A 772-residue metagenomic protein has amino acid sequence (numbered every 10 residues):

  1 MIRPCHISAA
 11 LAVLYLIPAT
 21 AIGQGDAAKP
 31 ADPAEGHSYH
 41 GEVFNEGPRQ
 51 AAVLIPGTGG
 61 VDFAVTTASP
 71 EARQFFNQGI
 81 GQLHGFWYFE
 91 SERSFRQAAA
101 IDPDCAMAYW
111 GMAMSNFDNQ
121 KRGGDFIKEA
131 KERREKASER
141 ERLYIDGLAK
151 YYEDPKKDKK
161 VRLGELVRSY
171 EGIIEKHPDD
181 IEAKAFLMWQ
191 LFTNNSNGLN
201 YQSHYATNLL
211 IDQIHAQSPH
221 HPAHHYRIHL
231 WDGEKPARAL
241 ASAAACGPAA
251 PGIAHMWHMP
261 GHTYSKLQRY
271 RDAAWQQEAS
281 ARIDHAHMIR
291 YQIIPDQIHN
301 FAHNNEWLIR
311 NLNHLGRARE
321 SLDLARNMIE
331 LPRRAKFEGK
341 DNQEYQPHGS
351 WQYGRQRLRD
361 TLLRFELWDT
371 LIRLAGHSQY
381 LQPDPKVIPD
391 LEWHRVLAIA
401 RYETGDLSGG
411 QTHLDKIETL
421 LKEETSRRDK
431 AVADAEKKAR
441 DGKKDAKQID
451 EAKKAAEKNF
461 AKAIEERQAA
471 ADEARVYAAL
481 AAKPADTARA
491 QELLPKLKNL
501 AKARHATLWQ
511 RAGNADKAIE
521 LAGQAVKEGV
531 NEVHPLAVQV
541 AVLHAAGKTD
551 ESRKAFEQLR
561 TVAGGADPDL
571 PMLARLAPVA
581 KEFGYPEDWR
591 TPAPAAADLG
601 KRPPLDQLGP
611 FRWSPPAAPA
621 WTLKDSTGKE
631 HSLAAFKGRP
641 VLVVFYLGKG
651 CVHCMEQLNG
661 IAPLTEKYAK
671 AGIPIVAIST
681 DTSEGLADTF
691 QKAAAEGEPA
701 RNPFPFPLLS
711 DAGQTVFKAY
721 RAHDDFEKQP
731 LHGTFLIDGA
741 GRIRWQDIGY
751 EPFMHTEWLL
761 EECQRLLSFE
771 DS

Functional and structural regions predicted by a protein language model:
S8-A19: Bacterial N-terminal signal peptides
G25-R227, P236, A244-P251, L267-H287 (+6 more regions): N-terminal alpha-helical interaction modules that lie
M188-F192, N197, Y201-H204, P222-E234 (+4 more regions): Alpha-helical adaptor scaffolds
G565-A620, A634-K637: N-proximal helix/coil linker or "cap" segments that precede and/or mark the start of modular domains
S632-I661: Short active-site neighborhood of thiol/selenol oxidoreductases, capturing the structured segment around
A634, Y720, W745-D747: Short hydrophobic alpha-helix segments
E656-N702, Q714-K718: Structural microenvironment flanking redox-active thiols in thiol-disulfide oxidoreductases
Q729-S772: Thiol-/selenol-based redox modules, centered on thioredoxin-like and closely related oxidoreductase domains
